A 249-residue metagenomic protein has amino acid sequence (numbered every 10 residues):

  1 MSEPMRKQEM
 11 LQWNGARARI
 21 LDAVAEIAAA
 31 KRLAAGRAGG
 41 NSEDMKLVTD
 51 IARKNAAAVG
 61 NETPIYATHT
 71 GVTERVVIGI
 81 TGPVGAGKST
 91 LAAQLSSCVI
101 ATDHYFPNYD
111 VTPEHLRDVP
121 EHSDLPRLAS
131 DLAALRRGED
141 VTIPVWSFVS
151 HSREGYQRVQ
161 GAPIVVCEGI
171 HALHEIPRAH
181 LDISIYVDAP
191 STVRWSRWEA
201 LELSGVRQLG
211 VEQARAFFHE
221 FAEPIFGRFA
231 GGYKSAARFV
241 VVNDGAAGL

Functional and structural regions predicted by a protein language model:
S2-G40, D44-N55, V59-V77: Extreme N-terminal, non-catalytic leader segments that precede Walker-type/kinase nucleotide-binding cores
V84: The conserved Walker
K88: Conserved lysine of the Walker
L91: Hydrophobic positions on the alpha1 helix immediately C-terminal to the Walker A/P-loop
C98-V111: Short beta-strand-centered segment that lines the nucleotide-binding/catalytic pocket of NTP-utilizing
V111-E154, I164: Conserved nucleotide-sensing/catalytic segment adjacent to the nucleotide-binding pocket in NTP-handling enzymes
G155-S204: ATP-dependent NMP and nucleoside kinases share a basic, alpha-helical "lid"
H174, V206-L249: Small-molecule kinase domains that catalyze NTP-dependent phosphoryl transfer to phosphate-bearing small molecules
